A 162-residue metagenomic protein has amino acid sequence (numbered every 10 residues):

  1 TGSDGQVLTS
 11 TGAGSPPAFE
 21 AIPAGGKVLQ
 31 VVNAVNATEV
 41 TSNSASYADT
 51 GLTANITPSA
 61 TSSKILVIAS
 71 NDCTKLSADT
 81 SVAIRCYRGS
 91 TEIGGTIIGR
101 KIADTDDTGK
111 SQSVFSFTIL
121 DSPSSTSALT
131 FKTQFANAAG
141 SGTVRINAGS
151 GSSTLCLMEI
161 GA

Functional and structural regions predicted by a protein language model:
T1-K27, A60-T61, G140, A162: Extracellular repetitive beta-rich solenoid segments
V28-T38, L52-T53: Short amphipathic
N33-V35, T41, S46, T57-A162: Terminal beta-strand-rich extracellular "head" domains that mediate receptor/glycan or other ligand binding
